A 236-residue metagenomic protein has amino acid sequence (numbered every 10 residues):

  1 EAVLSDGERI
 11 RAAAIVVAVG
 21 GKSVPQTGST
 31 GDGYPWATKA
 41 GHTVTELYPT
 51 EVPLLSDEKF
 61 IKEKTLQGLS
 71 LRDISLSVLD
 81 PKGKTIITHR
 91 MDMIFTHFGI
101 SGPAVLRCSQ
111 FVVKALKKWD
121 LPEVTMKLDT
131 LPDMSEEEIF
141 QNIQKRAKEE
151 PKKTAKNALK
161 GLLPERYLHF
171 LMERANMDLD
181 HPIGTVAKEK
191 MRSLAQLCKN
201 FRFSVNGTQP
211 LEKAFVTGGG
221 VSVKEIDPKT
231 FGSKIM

Functional and structural regions predicted by a protein language model:
E1-I10, I15, R72-D73: Conserved beta-strand-loop-beta-strand element in the redox core of flavoprotein oxidoreductases
R9-Q26, A37-T38, M93-F98: Short hydrophobic core segments
I10, K22-P25, G102, V112 (+1 more regions): Glycine-rich nucleotide phosphate-binding loop and flanking beta-alpha elements of Rossmann-like dinucleotide-binding
V17, V44-L47, G207-T208: General beta-strand structural signal in soluble alpha/beta enzymes
P25-T45: Glycine-rich beta-alpha-beta "Rossmann" dinucleotide-binding loop(s) and their flanking helix/strand
H42-Y48, V52-T185: An anion/pyrophosphate-binding glycine-rich loop and adjacent beta-alpha core in soluble alpha-beta enzymes
H169-M236: A glycine-rich dinucleotide-binding beta-alpha-beta segment and adjacent secondary-structure elements that constitute
